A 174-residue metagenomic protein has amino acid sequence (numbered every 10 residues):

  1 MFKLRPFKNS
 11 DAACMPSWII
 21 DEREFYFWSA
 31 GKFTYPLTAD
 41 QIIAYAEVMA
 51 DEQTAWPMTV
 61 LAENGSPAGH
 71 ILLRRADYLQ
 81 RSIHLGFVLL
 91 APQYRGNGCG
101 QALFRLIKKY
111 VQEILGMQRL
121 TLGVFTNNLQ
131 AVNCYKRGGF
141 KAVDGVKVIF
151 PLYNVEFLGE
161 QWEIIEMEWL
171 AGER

Functional and structural regions predicted by a protein language model:
M1-F2: Extreme N-terminal starter segment of soluble prokaryotic enzymes
P6-A12, S17-R95, F104, Y110 (+1 more regions): Acetyl-CoA-dependent GNAT
H70, V143-G145: Residue-level detector of high-confidence beta-strand sites
I83, Q118, F125-V132, R137 (+2 more regions): C-terminal "cap" of GNAT-fold acetyltransferases
F87, A91-R105, F125-N133, R137: Conserved glycine-rich acetyl-CoA-binding loop
A102-R119: Conserved acyl-CoA
